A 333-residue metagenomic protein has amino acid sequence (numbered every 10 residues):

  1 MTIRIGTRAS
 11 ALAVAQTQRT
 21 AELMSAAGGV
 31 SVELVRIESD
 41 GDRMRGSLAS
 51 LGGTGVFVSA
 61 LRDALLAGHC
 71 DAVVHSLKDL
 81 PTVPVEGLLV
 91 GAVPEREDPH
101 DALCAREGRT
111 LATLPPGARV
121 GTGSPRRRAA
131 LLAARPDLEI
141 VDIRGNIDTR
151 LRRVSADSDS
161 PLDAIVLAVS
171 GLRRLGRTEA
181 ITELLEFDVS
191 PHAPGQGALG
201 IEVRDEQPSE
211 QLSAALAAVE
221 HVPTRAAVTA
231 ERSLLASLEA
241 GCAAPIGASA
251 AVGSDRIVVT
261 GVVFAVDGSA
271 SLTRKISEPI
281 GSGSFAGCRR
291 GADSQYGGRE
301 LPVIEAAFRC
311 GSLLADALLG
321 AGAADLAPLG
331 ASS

Functional and structural regions predicted by a protein language model:
M1-E38, M44-G46, S50, A133-S333: Small-molecule-sensing regulatory modules
R4-G6, V73, G91, G121 (+1 more regions): Short, well-ordered beta-strand segments
V14, Q18, T54, A67 (+1 more regions): Short, small/hydrophobic-residue-rich motifs at membrane-helix boundaries and re-entrant hairpins of integral membrane
S47-A72: Short, structured active-site "lid" loops
S50-G53, V90-V93, E183: Short, hinge-like loop/turn segments at secondary-structure boundaries
C70-V74, D163-A164: Short, Asp-centered acidic motifs that coordinate Mg2+ and/or phosphate in catalytic or ligand-binding sites
L77-L80, E86-D137, L199: A conserved helix-loop-strand patch within extracytoplasmic ligand-binding domains of the periplasmic binding
